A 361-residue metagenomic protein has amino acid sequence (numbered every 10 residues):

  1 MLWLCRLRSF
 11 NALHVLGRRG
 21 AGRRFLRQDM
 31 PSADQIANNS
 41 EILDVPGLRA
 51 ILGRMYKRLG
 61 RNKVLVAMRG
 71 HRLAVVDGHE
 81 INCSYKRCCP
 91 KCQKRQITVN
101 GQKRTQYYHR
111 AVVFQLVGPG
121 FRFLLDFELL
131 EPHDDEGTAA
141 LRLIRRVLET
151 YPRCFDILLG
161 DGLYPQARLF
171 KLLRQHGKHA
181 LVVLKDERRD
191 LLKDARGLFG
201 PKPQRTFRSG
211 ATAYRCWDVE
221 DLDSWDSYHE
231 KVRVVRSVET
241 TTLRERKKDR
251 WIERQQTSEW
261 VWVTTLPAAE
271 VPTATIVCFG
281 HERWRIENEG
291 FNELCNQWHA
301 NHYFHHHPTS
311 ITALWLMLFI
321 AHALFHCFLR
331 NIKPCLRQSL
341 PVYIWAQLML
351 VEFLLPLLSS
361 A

Functional and structural regions predicted by a protein language model:
M1-P31: Gly/serine-rich nucleotide phosphate-binding loop at the start of the catalytic core of nucleotide/ADP-ribose-handling
L13, S32, I36, G70-S84 (+8 more regions): Short, conserved catalytic/metal-binding motifs centered on acidic residues
A37-P119: Active-site-proximal, Lys/Arg-enriched surface segment that forms a nucleic-acid-binding/basic interface patch
Q96-C154: Electropositive, glycine- and tryptophan-enriched low-complexity nucleic-acid-binding patches
D134-L191: Domain-level cores of phosphate- or acyl-group-handling catalytic modules
H179-R283: An anionic, glycine-rich sequence signature occurring as long contiguous blocks
R208-R215, E220-D223, C295-A361: A short, flexible helix-boundary coil/loop motif
E270-H305: Short amphipathic alpha-helical "interface-anchor" segments enriched in bulky aromatics
